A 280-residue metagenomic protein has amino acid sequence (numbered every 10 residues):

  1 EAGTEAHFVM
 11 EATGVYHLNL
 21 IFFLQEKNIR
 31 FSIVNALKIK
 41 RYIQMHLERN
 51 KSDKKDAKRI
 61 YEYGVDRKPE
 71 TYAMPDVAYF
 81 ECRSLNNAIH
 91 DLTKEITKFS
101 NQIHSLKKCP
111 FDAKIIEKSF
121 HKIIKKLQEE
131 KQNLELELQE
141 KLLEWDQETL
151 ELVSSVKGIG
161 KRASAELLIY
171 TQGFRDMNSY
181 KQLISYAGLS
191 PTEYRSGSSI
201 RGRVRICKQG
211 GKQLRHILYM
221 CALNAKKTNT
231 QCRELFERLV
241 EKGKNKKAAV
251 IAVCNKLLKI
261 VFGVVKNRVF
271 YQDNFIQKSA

Functional and structural regions predicted by a protein language model:
E1, E70-S84, D112, G202-R205 (+1 more regions): Short, solvent-exposed helix-loop connector elements
E1-H7: Short, basic/hydrophobic alpha-helical segments
Y16-I21: Short, well-ordered alpha-helical microsegments
F22, S32-L152: Long, charge-rich intrinsically disordered scaffolds of nucleic-acid metabolism proteins
T149-Q172, L183: Helix-hairpin-helix
L167-K242, K246: Phosphate-backbone recognition surface of nucleic-acid-processing proteins
S198-G202, C232-A280: Low-complexity, acidic/Ser/Thr- and charged residue-rich accessory regions of DNA metabolism proteins
